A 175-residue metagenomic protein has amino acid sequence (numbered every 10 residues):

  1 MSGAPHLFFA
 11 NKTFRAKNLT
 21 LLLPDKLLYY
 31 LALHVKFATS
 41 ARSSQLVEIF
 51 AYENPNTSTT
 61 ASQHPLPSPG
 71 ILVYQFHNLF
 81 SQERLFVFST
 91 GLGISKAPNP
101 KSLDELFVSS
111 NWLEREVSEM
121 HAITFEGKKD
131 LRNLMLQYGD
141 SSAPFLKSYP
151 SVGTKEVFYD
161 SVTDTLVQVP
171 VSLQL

Functional and structural regions predicted by a protein language model:
M1-L175: Terminal low-complexity/charged segments
